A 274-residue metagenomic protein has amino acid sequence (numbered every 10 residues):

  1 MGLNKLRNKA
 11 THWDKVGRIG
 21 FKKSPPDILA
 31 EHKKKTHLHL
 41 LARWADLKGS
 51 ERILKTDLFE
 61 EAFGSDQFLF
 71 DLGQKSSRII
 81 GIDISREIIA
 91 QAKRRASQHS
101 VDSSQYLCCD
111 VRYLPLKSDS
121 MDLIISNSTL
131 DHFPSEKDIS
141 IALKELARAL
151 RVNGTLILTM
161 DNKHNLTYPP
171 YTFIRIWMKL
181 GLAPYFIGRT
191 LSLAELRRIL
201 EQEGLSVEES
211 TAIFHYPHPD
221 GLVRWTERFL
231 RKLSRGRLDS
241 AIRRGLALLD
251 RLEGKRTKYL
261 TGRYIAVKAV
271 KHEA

Functional and structural regions predicted by a protein language model:
M1-L54: Conserved class I S-adenosyl-L-methionine
H32, K179-E195: Acceptor-substrate binding/catalytic loop of class I
L54-Y113: Class I SAM-dependent methyltransferase SAM/SAH-binding core
R112-I124: A short acidic, Gly/Pro-enriched loop at the edge of an enzyme's catalytic core that lines a small-molecule cofactor
L123-K137: A short SAM/SAH-binding and catalytic strip from SAM-dependent methyltransferases
S140-V152: A short glycine-rich, Lys/Arg-flanked "PGG" loop and its adjoining helix->strand segment in the class I
I157-K179: Conserved class I S-adenosyl-L-methionine
E209-A274: A C-terminal cap/extension of S-adenosyl-L-methionine-dependent methyltransferases that defines the acceptor-substrate
